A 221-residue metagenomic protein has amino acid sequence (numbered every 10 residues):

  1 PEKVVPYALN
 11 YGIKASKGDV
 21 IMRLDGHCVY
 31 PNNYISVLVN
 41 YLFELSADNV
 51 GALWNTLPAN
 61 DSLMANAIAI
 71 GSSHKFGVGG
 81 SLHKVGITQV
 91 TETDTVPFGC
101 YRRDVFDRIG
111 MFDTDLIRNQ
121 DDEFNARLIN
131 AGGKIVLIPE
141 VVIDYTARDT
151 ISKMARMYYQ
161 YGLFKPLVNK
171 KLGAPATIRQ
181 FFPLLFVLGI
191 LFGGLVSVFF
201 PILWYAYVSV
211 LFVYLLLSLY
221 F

Functional and structural regions predicted by a protein language model:
P1-S16, V37: Glycine-rich, basic loop-to-helix element that forms the pyrophosphate-binding segment of sugar-nucleotide handling
K17-G18, F98-I109: Conserved nucleotide-sugar donor-binding and metal-coordinating catalytic region shared by glycosyltransferases
I21: Short aromatic/hydrophobic "clamp" motif used to bind/position activated sugar donors
D25-V29: The conserved acidic donor/metal-binding loop of glycosyltransferases
N33-N66, I70, V142: Conserved donor NDP-sugar-binding/catalytic core segment of glycosyltransferases
L42, P58, D113-A176: Catalytic donor/gating beta->alpha subdomain of glycosyltransferases that bind UDP-sugars
A52-W54, P58, I68-E92, V96-F98 (+2 more regions): Short, flexible, basic/aromatic active-site loop/helix in glycosyltransferases
F186-F221: Membrane-embedded multi-pass helical conduit in multi-pass membrane proteins, especially envelope-biosynthetic
